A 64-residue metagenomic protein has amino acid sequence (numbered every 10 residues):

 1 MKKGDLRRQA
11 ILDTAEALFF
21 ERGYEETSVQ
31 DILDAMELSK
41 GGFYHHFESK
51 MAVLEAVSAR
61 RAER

Functional and structural regions predicted by a protein language model:
K3-D5, Y24-E25: Short, flexible segments with low predicted structural confidence
L6, A10-A17, E21, A35 (+1 more regions): Alpha-helical structural segments
L18-T27, F47: Short helix/strand-capping hinge loops at secondary-structure junctions that flank key functional elements
E25, Y44, E63: Nucleotide phosphate-binding site architecture
Q30: Residues within the helices of the helix-turn-helix
M36-F47: Short hydrophobic/aromatic patch on the recognition helix
